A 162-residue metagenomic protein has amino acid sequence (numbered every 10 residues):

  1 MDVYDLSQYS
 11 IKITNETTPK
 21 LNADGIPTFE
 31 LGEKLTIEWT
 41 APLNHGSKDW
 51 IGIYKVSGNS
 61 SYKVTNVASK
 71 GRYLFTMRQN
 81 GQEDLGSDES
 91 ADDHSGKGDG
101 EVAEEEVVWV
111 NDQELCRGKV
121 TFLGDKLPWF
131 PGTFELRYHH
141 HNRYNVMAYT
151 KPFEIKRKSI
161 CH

Functional and structural regions predicted by a protein language model:
M1-H162: Extended, solvent-exposed regions of the mature portions of secreted/cell-surface glycoproteins
